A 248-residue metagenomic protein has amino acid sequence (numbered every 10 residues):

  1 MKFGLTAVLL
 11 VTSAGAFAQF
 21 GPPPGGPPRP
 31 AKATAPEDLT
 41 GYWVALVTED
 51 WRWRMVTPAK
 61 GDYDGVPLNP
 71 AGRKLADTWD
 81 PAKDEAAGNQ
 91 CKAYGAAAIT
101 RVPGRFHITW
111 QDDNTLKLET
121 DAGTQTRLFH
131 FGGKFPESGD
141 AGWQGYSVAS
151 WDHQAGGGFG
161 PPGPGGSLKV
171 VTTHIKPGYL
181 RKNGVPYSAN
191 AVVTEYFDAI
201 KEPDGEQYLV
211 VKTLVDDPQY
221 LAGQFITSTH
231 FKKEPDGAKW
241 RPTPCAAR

Functional and structural regions predicted by a protein language model:
L5-T6, A16: Cleavable N-terminal signal peptides
F17-R248: PEST-like low-complexity, intrinsically disordered acidic/proline/serine-rich tracts that flank trafficking/processing
